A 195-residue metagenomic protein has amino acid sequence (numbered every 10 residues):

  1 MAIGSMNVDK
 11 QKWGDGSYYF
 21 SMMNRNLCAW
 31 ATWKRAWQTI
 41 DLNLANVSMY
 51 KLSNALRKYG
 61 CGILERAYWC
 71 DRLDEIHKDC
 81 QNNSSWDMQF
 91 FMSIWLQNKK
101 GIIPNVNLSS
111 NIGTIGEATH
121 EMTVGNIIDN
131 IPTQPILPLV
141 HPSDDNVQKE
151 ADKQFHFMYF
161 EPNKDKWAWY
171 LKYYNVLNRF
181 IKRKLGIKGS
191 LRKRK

Functional and structural regions predicted by a protein language model:
M1-K195: An acidic/histidine-cluster motif and surrounding catalytic segment that typifies divalent-metal-assisted enzyme active
